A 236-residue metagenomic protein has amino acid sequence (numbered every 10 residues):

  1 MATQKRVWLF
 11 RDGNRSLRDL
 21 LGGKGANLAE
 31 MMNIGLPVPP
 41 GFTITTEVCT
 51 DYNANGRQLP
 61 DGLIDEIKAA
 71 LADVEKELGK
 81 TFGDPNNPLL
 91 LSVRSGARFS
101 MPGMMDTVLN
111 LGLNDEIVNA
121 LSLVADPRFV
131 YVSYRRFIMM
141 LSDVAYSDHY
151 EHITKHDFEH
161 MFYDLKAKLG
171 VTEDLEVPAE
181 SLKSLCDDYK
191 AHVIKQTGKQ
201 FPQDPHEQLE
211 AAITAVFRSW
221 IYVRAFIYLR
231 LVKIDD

Functional and structural regions predicted by a protein language model:
M1-D236: Nucleotide/phosphate-binding sheet-loop regions of phosphoryl- and nucleotidyl-transfer enzymes
